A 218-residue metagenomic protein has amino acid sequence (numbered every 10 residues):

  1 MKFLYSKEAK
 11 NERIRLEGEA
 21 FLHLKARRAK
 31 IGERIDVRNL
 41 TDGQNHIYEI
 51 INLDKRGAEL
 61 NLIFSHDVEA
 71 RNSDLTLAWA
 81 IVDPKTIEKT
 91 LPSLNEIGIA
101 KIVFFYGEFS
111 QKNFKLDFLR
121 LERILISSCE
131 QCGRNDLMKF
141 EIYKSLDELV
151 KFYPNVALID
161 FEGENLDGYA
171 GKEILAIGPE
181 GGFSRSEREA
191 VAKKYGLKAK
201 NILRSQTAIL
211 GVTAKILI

Functional and structural regions predicted by a protein language model:
M1-H66: N-terminal positively charged helical leader segments and presequences
V68-N155: RNA substrate-binding interface of SAM-dependent RNA methyltransferases
F140, V156-L158, K193-L197: Conserved beta-strand scaffold positions in the cores of enzyme catalytic domains, especially in NTP/NDP-utilizing
I142, P154-F161, L175-G178: Short, hydrophobic beta-strand segments that form beta-sheet elements in well-ordered domains
D160-A170: Strongly charged, low-complexity linkers/loops
A170-R185: A C-terminal functional module that forms or caps the active site or interfaces directly with catalytic machinery
R185-I218: Structured adenosyl-cofactor binding patch, chiefly the S-adenosyl-L-methionine
